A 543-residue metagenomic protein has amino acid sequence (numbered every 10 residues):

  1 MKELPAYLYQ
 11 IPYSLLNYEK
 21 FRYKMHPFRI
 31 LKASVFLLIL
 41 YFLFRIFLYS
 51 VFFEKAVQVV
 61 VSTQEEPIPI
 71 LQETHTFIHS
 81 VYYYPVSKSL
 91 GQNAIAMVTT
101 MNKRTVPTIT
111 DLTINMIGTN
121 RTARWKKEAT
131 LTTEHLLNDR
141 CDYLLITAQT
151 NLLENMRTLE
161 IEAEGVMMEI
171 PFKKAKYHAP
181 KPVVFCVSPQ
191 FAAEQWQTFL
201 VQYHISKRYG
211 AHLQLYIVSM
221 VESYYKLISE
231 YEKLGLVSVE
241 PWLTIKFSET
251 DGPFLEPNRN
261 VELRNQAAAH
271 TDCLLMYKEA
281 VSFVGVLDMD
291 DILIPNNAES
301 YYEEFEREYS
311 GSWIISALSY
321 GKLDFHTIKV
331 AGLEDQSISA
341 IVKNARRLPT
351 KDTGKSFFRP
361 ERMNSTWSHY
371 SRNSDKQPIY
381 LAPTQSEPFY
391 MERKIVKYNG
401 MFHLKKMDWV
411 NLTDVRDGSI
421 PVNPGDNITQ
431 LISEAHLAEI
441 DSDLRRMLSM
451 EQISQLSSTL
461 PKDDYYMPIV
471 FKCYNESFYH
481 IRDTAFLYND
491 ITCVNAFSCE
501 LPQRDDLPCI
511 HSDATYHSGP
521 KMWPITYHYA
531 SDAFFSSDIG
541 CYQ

Functional and structural regions predicted by a protein language model:
K2-P12, L16, K20-K174, L263 (+3 more regions): Catalytic-site signature of metal-activated, phosphate-bearing donor transferases, centered on the GT-A/GT-A-like
R157-L159, G165, M220-E230: Carboxylate/His-rich catalytic cores and anion/metal-binding grooves
K174-C186, F191, Q195, S223-V286 (+1 more regions): Active-site-proximal specificity loops/subdomain of glycosyltransferases
Q195-Y203: Short, acidic/polar
Q202-H212: Short, acidic, metal-binding catalytic loop of nucleotide-sugar glycosyltransferases
A211-M220, V239-L243: Short beta-strand/loop segment that forms part of the nucleotide-sugar
D288-D290: Short acidic donor-binding/metal-coordinating loop in glycosyltransferase active sites
